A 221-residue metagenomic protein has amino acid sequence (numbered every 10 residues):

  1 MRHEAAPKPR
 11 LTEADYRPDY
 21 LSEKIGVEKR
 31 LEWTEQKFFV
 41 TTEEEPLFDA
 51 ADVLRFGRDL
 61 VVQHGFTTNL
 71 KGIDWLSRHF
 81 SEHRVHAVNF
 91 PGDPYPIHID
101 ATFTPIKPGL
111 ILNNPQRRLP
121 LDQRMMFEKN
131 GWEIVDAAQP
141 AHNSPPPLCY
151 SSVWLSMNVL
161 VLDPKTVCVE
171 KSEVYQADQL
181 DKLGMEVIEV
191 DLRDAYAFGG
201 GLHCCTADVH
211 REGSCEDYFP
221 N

Functional and structural regions predicted by a protein language model:
M1-N221: The feature marks the mature, well-folded catalytic cores of soluble enzymes
